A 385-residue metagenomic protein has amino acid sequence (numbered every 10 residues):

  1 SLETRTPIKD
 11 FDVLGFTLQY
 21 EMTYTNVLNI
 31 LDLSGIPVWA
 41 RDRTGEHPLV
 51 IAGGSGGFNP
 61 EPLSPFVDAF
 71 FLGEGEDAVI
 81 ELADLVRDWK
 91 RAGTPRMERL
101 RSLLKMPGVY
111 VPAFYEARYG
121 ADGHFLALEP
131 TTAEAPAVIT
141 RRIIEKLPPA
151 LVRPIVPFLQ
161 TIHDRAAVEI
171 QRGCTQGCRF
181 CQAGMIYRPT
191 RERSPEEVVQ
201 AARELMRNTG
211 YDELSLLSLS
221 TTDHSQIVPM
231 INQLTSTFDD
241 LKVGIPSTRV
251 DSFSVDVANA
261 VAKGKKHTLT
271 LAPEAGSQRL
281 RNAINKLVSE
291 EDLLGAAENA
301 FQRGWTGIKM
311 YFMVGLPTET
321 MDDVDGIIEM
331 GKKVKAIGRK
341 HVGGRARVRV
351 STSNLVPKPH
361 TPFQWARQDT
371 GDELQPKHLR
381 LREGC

Functional and structural regions predicted by a protein language model:
L2-E129, G343, P359-C385: Glycine-rich beta-alpha loop elements in corrinoid/cobalamin-binding modules across cobalamin-dependent enzymes
R5, V50-G53, G57-P60, V79 (+5 more regions): Structured alpha-helical segments in the cores of large, soluble enzyme domains
V13, M22, R203-R347, S353 (+1 more regions): Conserved SAM/AdoMet-binding glycine-rich loop
V27, V79, V198, I227 (+3 more regions): Aromatic/hydrophobic pocket-lining residues that form the small-molecule binding cavity in soluble enzyme cores
L31, P65-F70, V86-D88, M185 (+5 more regions): Short secondary-structure boundary/capping segments
P112, R118-A167: N-terminal [4Fe-4S]-dependent radical SAM core
I155-Q182, M206, H267, N354-V356: N-terminal pre-triad scaffold of radical SAM enzymes
C181-E197: Iron-sulfur (Fe-S) cluster-binding segments and ferredoxin-like electron-carrier domains, especially [2Fe-2S]
